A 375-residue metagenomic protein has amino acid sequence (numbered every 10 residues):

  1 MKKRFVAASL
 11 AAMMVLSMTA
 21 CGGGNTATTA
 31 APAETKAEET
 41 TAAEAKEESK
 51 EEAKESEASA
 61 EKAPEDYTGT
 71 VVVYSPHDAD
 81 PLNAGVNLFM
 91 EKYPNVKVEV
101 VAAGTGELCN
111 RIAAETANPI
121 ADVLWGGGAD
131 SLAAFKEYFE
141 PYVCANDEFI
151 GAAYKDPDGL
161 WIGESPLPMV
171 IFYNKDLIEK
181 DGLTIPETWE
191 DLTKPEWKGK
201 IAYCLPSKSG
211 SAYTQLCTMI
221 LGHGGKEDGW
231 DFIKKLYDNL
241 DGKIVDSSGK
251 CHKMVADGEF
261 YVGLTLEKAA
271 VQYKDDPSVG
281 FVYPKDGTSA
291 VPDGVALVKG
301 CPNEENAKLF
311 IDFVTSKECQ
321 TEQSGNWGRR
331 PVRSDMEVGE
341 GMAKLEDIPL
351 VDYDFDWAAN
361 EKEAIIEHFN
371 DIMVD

Functional and structural regions predicted by a protein language model:
T19-A37, A42-K46: Bacterial lipoprotein signal-peptidase II cleavage site
E34, S59-Y67, V72-K97, I171: Short, polar/charged alpha-helical segment
V72-N83, A103-G106, I120-E259: Extracytoplasmic ligand-binding site segments that recognize negatively charged/polar headgroups
D130-A134, A256, F260-S278, W327: A ligand-binding cleft/hinge motif common to bilobed small-molecule-binding domains
F172-L177, C217-I220, P292-N303, V314 (+1 more regions): A bilobed periplasmic-binding-protein/Venus flytrap-type ligand-binding module shared by bacterial periplasmic
E196-C204, F313-E337: Periplasmic-binding protein-like
I233-Y237, I244-V245, D276-C301: Periplasmic-binding protein-like
E340-D375: Extracellular/periplasmic bilobal clamshell ligand-binding domains
